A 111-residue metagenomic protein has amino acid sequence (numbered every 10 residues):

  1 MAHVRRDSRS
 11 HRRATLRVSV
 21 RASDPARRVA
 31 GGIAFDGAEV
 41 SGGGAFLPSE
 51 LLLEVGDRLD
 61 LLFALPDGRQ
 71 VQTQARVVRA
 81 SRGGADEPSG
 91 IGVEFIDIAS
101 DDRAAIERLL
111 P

Functional and structural regions predicted by a protein language model:
M1-V40, E107-P111: N-terminal helix initiation/capping motif
T15, Q70-Q72, P88-V93: Short edge beta-strand segments in beta-sheet-rich domains
S19-L62, G90-E94: Short strand-loop-strand
V20-R21, E87-R108: Short solvent-exposed strand/turn elements
P25, A80-D86: Short, conserved beta-turn/loop elements at beta-strand boundaries and strand-helix junctions
D57, F63, R103-P111: Extended Gly/Ser/Thr-rich low-complexity repeat segments, especially those forming or decorating extracellular
A64-R69: Short, charged beta-turn/beta-strand-edge "cap" motif at the junction between a beta-strand and an adjacent loop
T73-A80: Short beta-strand-centered aromatic/proline hotspots
